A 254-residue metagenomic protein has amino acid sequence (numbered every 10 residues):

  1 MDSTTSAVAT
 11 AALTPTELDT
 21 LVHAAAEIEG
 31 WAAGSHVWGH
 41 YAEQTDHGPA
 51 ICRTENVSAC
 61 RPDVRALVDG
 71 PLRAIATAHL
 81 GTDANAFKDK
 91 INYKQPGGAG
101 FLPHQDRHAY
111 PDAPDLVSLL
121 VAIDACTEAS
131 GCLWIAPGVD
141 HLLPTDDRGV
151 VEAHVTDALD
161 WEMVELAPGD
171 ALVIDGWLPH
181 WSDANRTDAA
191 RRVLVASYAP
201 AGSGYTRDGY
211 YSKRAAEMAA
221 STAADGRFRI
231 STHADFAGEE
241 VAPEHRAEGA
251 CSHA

Functional and structural regions predicted by a protein language model:
M1-T4, V8-P103, A109-Y110: Non-heme Fe(II)-dependent double-stranded beta-helix
A7, A50, D89, L116 (+2 more regions): A short glycine-rich, His/Asp/Glu-containing loop-to-beta-strand
A9, L119-V121, L172-I174: Short hydrophobic-aromatic micro-motifs
L13-P15, N92-K94, H108, C126 (+3 more regions): Short, solvent-exposed loop/turn segments at secondary-structure junctions
D89-I91, L119-V121, L194-Y198: A structural signal for short, well-ordered beta-strand segments
G98-M163, S203-K213: Catalytic core of non-heme Fe(II) oxygenases with the double-stranded beta-helix
L142-P179, D183-A254: Conserved double-stranded beta-helix
